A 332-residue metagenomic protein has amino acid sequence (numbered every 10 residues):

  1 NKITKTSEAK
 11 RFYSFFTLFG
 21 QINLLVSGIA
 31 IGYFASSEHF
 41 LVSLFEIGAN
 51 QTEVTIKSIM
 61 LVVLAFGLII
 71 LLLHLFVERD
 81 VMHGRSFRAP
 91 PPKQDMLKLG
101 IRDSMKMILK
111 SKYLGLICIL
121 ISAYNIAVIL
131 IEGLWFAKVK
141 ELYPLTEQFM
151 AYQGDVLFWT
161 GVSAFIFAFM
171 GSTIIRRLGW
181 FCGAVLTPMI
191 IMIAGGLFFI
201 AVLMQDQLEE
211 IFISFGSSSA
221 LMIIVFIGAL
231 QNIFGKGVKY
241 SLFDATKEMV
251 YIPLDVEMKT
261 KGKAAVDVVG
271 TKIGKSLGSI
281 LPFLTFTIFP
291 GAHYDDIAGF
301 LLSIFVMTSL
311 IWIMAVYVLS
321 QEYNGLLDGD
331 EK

Functional and structural regions predicted by a protein language model:
N1-S36, K98-M107, K112, L116-S172 (+1 more regions): Substrate-agnostic recognition of the 12-TM MFS/MFS-like secondary transporter fold
T4-S14, L18-I119, I126, K138-L145 (+1 more regions): Intracellular loop-helix junctions on the cytosolic face of multi-pass helical membrane proteins
F45-S58, T146-Q148, S214-I223, A292-F300: Membrane-interface segments at the starts/ends of alpha-helical transmembrane spans
T52-T55, I166, T173-I190, I297: Cytoplasmic membrane-interface "Motif A"-like loop-to-helix N-cap segments of 12-TM Major Facilitator Superfamily
K57-I70, L221-G235: Alpha-helical transmembrane segments
V62-V63, L186-I190, A194, I304 (+1 more regions): Residue-level signature of the transmembrane alpha-helical cores of Major Facilitator Superfamily-type secondary
M189-L221: C-terminal ends and interior cores of transmembrane alpha-helices in multi-pass membrane transporters/permeases
Q207-E210, F283-L302: Extracellular/periplasmic helix-loop-helix junctions in multi-pass membrane proteins
